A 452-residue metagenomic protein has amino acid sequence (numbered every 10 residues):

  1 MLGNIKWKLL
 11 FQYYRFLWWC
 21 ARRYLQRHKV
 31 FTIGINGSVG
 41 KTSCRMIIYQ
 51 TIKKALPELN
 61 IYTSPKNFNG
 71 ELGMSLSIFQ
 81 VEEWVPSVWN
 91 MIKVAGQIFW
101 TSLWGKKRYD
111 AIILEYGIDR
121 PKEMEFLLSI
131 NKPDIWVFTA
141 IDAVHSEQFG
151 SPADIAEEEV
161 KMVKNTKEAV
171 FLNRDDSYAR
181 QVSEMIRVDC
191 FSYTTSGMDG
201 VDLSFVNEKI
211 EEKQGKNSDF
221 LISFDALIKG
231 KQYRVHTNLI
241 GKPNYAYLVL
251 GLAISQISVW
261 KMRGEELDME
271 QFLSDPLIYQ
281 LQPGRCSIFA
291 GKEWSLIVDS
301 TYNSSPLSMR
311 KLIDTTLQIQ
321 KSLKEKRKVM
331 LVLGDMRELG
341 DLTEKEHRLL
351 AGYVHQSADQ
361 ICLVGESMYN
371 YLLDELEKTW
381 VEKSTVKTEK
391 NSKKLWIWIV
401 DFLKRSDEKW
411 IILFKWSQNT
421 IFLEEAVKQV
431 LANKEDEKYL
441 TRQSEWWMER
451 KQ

Functional and structural regions predicted by a protein language model:
M1-L17, K41, E58-L59, M185-R187 (+2 more regions): ATP-dependent carboxylate-amine ligase
R22-H28, K53-E157, G241: ATP-dependent carboxylate-amine ligase catalytic core
H28-V30, R108, L128, P133-L296 (+5 more regions): Acidic, Mg2+-coordinating active-site environments of NTP-dependent enzymes
F31-G34, L413: Short hydrophobic/aromatic beta-strand immediately N-terminal to the Walker A/P-loop
G34-I48: Glycine-rich phosphate-binding P-loop
M46-T51, A253: Active-site signature of alpha/beta-hydrolase-fold catalytic machinery across serine- and Asp/Cys-nucleophile hydrolases
K66-N69, A140-A143, T194-M198, T385-L395 (+1 more regions): Short, acidic/turn-prone active-site loops that include or flank metal/cofactor- and phosphate-binding residues
G117-P121, D176-S177, S392-K393: Short beta->alpha connector loops
